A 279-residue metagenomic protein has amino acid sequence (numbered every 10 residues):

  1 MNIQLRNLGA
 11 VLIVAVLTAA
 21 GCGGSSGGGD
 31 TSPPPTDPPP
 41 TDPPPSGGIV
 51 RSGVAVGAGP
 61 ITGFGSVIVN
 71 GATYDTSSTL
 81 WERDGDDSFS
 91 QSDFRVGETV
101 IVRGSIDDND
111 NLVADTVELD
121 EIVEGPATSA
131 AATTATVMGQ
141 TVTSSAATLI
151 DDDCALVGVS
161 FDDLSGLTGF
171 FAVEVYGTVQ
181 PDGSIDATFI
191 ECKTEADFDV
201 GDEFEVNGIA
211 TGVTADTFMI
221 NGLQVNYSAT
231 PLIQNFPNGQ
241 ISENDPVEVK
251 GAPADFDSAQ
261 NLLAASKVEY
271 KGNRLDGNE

Functional and structural regions predicted by a protein language model:
M1-A10: Bacterial N-terminal signal peptides that target proteins for export
N2-I3, L17-T18, C22-S77, D84-E279: Short, flexible, surface-exposed loop segments at domain boundaries
A10-L17: Hydrophobic helical h-region of N-terminal Sec-dependent signal peptides in bacterial secretory/periplasmic proteins
